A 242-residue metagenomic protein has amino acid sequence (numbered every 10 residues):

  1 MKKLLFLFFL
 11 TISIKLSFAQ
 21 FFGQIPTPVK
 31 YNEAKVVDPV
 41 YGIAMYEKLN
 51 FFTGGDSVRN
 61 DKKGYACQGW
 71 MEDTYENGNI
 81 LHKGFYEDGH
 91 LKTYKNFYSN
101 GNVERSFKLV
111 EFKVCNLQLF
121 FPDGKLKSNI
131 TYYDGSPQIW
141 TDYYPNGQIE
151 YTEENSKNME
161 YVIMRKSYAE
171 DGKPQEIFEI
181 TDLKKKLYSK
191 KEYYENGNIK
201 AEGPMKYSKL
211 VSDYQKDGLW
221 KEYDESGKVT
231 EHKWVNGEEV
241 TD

Functional and structural regions predicted by a protein language model:
M1-P26: Bacterial Sec-dependent N-terminal signal peptides
A19-D242: Glycine/tyrosine- and acidic-biased, solvent-exposed loop/turn segments at the edges of beta-strands
